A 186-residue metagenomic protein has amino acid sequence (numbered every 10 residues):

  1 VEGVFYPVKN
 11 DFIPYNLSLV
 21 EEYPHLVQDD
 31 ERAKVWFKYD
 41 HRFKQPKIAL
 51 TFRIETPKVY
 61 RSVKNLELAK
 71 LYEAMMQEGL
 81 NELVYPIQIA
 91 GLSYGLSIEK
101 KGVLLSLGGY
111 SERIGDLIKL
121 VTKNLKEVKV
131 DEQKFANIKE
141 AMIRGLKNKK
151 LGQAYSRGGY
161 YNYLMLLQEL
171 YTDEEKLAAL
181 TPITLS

Functional and structural regions predicted by a protein language model:
V1-E67, A74: Proteolytic maturation boundary segments
K44-L185: M16 family metallopeptidases and their MPP-like homologs
